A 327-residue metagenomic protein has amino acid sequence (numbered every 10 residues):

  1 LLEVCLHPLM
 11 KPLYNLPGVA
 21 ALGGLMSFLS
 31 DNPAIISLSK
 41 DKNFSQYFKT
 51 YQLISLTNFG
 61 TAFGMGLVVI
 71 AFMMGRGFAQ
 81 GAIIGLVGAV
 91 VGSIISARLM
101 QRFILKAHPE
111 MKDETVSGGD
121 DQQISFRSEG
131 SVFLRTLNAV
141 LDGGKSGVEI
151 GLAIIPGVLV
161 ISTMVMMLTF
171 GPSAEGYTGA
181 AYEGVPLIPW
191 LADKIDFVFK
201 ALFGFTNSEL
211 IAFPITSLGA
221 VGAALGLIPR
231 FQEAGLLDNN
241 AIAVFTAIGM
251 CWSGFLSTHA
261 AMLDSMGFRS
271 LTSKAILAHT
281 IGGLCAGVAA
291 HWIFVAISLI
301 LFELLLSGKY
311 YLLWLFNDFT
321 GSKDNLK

Functional and structural regions predicted by a protein language model:
L1-K11, V132-V221: Transmembrane helical segments that form the transport core of multi-pass membrane transport proteins
L2-L38: Membrane helical hairpin/interfacial module
L13-V19, F44-T50, F203-E209, L237-A241: Short juxtamembrane and helix-loop transition motifs at transmembrane-helix boundaries in membrane proteins
L25-L29, I83, V87, V148-G151 (+4 more regions): Hydrophobic alpha-helical transmembrane segments of multi-pass membrane proteins
S37-L99, V221-D318: C-terminal transmembrane helix pair
L86-I94, K112-I124, I154-M164: Hydrophobic mid-bilayer segments of alpha-helices in multi-pass membrane transport proteins, especially secondary
F103-K145, G308-K327: Intrinsically disordered, low-complexity non-transmembrane regions of multi-pass membrane transporters
A180-F197, L301-D324: Membrane-interfacial helical/loop segments at transmembrane boundaries in membrane proteins
